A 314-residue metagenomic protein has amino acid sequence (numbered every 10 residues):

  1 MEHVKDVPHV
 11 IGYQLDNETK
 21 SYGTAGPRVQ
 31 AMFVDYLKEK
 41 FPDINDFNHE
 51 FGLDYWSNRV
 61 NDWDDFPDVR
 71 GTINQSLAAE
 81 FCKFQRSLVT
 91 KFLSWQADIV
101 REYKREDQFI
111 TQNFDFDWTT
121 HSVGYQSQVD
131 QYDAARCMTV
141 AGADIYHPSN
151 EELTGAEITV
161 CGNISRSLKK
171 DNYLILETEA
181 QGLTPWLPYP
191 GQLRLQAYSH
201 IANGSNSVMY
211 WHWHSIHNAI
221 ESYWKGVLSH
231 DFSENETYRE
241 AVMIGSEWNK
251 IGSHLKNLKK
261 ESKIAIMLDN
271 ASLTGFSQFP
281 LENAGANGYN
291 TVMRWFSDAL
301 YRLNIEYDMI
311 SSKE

Functional and structural regions predicted by a protein language model:
M1-I158: Polysaccharide-binding and catalytic clefts of secreted carbohydrate-active enzymes
W63-F66, S94, E106, A135-E314: Carbohydrate-binding surfaces of carbohydrate-active enzymes
